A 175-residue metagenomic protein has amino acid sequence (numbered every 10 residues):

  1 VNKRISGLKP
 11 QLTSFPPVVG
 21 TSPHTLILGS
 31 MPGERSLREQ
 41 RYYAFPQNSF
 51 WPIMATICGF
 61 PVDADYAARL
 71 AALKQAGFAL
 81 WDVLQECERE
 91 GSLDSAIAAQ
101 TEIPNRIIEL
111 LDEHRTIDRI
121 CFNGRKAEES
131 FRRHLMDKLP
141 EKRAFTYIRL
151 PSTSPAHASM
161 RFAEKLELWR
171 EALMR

Functional and structural regions predicted by a protein language model:
V1-G20, H24, F45-P46, G91-I108 (+1 more regions): C-terminal capping/extension of enzyme domains
H24-T25, R119: Structural motif
L26-S30: N-terminal nucleotide-binding beta1-loop-alpha1 segment
P32-R35, Q85, A127, S154: Short, glycine/serine-rich, charged loops/turns that create anion-binding and catalytic segments at active sites
R35-A98: Short, surface-exposed acidic-centric catalytic microdomains
F60, T116-I117, D137, E141: Short, well-ordered coil loops that connect the C-terminus of an alpha-helix to the N-terminus of a beta-strand
Q75-S130: Internal catalytic-core helix/loop-beta-alpha segment that presents or stabilizes conserved functional determinants
